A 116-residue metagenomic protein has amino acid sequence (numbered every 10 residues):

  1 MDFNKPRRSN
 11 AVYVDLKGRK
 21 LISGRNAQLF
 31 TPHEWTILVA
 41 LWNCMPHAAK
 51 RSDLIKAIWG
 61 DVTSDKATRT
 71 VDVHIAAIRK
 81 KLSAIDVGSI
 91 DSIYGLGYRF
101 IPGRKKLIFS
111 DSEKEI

Functional and structural regions predicted by a protein language model:
M1-K5: The C-terminal output helix
R7-T36, R99-E115: A structural micro-motif at secondary-structure boundaries
N26-I58, I78: Short amphipathic alpha-helical recognition elements used for nucleic-acid or partner binding across transcription
L29-L38, S64-A84, G95-Y98: DNA-recognition element of transcription regulators
K56-G60, G95-L96: Short linear capping/connector segments at secondary-structure termini
S89-I93: Short beta-strand
